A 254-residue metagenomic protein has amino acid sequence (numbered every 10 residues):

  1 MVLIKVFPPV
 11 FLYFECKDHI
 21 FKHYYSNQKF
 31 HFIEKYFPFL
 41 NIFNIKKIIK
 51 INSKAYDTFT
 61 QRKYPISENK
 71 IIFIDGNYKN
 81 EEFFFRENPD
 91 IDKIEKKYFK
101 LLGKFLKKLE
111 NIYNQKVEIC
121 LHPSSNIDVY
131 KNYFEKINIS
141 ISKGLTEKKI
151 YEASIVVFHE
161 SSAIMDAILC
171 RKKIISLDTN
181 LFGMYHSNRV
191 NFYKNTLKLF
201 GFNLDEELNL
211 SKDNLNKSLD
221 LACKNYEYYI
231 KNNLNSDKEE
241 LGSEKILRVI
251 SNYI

Functional and structural regions predicted by a protein language model:
M1-Q61, G76, I164: Active-site and donor-binding regions of nucleotide-sugar-utilizing enzymes
V10, I45-K46, N114-Q115, R171-K173: A short helix->loop->beta-strand "cap" motif at the edges of active sites that frequently abuts
L12, K70, S154-I155: Structural motif
H23-I42, D128-N138, H186-K194: Short, aromatic/basic amphipathic alpha-helical patches
K54-V129: Conserved catalytic-core segment of nucleotide-activated headgroup transferases in glycan assembly
E118-C170, I174: Donor nucleotide-activated moiety binding/catalytic core segment of transferases that use nucleotide-activated donors
K131-K136, S162-D237: Catalytic binding pocket for nucleotide-activated donors in carbohydrate/polymer assembly enzymes
L234-I254: C-terminal alpha-helical cap of glycosyltransferases
